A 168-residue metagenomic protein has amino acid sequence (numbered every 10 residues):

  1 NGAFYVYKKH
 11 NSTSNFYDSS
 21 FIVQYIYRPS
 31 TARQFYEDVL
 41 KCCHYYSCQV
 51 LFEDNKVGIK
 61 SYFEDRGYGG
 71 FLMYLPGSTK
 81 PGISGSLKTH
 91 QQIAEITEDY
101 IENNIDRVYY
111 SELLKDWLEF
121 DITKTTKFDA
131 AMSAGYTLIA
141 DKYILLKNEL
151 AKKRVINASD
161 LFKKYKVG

Functional and structural regions predicted by a protein language model:
N1-Y74, N103-G168: RNase H-like, metal-dependent nuclease domains and their acidic two-metal-ion catalytic environment used
L72-D106: Short alpha-helix plus adjacent loop in nuclease-associated cores
